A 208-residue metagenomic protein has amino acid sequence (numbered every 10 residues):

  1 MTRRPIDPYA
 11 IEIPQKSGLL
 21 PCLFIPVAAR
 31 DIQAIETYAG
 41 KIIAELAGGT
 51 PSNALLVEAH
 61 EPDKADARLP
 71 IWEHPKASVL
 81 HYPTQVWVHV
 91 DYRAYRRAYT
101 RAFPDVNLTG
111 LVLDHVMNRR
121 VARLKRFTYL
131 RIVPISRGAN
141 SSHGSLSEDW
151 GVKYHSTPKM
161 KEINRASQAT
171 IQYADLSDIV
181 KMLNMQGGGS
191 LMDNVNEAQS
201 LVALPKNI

Functional and structural regions predicted by a protein language model:
M1-A59, A65-D66: Mixed-charge, low-complexity interaction segments
T2, T37, T50, T84 (+7 more regions): Residue-identity detector for threonine
P5-P8, P14, P21, P26 (+7 more regions): Proline-rich intrinsically disordered, low-complexity coils
I6, I11-I13, I25, I32-I35 (+8 more regions): Weak global preference for isoleucine
P21, A29-E45, R93-R97, R165 (+3 more regions): Polar/charged alpha-helical tracts
K41-Y154: Betabetaalpha-Me/HNH-type nuclease active-site subdomain
G138-I208: Catalytic cores of phosphodiester-bond-cleaving enzymes
